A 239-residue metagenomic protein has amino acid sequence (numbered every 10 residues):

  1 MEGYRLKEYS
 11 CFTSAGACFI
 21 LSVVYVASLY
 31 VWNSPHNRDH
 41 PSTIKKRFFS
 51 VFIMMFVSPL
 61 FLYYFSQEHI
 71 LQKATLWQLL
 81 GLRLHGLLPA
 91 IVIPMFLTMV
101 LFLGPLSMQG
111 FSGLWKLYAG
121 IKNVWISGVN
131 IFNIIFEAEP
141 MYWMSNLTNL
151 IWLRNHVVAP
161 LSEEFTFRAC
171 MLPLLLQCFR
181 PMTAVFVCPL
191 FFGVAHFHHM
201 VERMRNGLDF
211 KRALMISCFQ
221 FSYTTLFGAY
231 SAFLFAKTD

Functional and structural regions predicted by a protein language model:
M1-P160, P173-Q177, A236: Specific transmembrane helices
V26, S145, N149-D239: Transmembrane helix-loop-helix hairpins at the membrane interface of multi-pass integral membrane proteins
